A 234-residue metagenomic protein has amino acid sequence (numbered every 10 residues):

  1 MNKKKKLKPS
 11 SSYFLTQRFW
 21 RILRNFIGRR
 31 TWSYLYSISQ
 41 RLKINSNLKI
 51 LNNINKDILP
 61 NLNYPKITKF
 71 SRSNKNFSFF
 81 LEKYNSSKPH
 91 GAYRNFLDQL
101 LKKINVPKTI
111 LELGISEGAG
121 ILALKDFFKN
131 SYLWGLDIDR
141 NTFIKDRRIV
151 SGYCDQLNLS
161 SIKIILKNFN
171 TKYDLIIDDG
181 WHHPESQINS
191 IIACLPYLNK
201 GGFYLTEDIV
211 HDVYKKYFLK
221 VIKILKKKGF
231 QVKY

Functional and structural regions predicted by a protein language model:
N2-L175, W181-T206, V210-Y234: A short alpha-helical cap/connector motif
